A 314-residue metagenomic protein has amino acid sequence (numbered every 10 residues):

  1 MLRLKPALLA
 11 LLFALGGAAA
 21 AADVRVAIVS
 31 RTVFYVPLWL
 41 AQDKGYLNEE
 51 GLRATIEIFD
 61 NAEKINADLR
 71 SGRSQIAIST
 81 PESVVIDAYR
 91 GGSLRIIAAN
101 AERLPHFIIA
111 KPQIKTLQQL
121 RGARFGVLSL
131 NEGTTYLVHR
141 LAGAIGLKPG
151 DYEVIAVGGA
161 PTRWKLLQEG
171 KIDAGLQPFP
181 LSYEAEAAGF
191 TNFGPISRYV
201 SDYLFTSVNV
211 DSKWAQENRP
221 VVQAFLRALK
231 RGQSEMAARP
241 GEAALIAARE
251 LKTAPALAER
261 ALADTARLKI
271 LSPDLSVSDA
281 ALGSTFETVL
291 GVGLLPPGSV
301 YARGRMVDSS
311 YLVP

Functional and structural regions predicted by a protein language model:
M1-R3: N-terminal secretory signal peptides that target proteins for export/translocation
K5-G16: Bacterial N-terminal signal peptides
G17-A21: Sec/Tat signal peptide C-region and signal peptidase I cleavage site
D23-G150, V154-E169, D173-F179, N192-I196 (+1 more regions): Short, glycine-/small- and polar/acidic-enriched structural segments that line small-molecule recognition paths
Y35, K44, N66, P81 (+10 more regions): Extracytoplasmic/secreted envelope proteins and their assembly/folding machinery, especially bacterial periplasmic
E82-S83, P161-L251: Pocket-lining segment of extracytoplasmic ligand-binding domains
E217-P296: Secondary-structure end/capping motifs
E287-P314: Conserved C-terminal helix/tail region of periplasmic/extracytoplasmic solute-binding proteins
